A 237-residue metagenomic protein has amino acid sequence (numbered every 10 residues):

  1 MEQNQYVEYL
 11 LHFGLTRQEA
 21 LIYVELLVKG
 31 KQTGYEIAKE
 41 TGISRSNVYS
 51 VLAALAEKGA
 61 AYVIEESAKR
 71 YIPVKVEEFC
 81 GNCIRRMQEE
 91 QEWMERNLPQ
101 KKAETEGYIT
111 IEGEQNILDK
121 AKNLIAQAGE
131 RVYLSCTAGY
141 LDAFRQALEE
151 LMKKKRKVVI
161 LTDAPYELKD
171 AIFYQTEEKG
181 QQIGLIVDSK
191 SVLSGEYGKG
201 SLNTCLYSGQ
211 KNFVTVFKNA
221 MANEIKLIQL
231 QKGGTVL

Functional and structural regions predicted by a protein language model:
N4-E19, T33, A60-M87: Short, cationic-aromatic polyanion-contact patches
A20-G30: Short amphipathic alpha-helical interface segments
E36-T41: A short acidic, leucine-rich amphipathic alpha-helix
A54-E57: Alpha-helical DNA-recognition elements
N82-E130, V216: Amphipathic alpha-helical dimerization/coiled-coil segments that flank or bridge DNA-binding/regulatory modules
K122-L168: Primarily the HKD phosphodiesterase
L148-L237: C-terminal regulatory/effector modules of DNA-binding transcriptional regulators
